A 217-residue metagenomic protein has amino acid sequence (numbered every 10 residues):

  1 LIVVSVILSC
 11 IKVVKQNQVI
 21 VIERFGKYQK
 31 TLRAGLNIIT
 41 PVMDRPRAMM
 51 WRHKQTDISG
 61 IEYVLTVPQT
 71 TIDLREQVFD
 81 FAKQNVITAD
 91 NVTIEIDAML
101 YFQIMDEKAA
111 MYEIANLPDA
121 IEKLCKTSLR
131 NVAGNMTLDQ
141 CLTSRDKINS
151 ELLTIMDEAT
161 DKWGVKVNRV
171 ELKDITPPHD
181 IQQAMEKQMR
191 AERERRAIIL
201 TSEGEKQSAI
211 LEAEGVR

Functional and structural regions predicted by a protein language model:
L1-R195, I199, E203, E212-E214: N-terminal hydrophobic membrane-entry segments
K206, V216-R217: Alpha-helical heptad-repeat coiled-coil segments that mediate oligomerization/polymerization in large
A209: Basic (Lys/Arg-enriched) interaction patch that binds polyanionic ligands
